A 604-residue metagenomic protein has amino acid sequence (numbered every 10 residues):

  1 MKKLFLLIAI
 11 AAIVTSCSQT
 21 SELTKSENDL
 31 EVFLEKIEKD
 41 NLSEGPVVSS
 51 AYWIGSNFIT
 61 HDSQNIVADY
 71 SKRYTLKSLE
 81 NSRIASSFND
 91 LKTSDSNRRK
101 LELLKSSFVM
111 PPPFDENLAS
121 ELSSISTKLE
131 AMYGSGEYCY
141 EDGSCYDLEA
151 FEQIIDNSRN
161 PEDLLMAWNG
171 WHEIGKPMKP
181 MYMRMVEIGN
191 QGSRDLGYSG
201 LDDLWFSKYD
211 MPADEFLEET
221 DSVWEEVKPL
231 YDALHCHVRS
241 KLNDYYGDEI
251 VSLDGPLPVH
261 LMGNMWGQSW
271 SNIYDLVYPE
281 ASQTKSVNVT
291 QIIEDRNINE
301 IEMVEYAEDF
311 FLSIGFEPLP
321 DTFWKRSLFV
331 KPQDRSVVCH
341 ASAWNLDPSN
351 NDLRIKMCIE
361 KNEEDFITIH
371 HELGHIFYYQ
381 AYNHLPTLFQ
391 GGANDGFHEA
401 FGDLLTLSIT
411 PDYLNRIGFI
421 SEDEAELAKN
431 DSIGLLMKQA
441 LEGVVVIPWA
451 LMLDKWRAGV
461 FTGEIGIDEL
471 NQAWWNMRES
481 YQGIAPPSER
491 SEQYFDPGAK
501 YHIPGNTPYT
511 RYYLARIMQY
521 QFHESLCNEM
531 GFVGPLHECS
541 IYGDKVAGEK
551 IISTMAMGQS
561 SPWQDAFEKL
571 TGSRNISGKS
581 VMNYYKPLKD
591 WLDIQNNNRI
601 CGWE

Functional and structural regions predicted by a protein language model:
M1-L4: Positively charged n-region of N-terminal signal peptides that target proteins for export
V14-S16: C-terminal motif of bacterial Sec signal peptides marking the signal peptidase cleavage site
T20-L30, S56, S63-Q64, G200 (+9 more regions): C-terminal, non-catalytic "cap/extension" segments appended to globular domains
E22-R184, D202, K500, T507-T510 (+3 more regions): N-terminal helix-rich structural modules
G143-A150, R184-K356, A425-L436, V445: Active-site-proximal, well-structured secondary-structure segments within enzyme catalytic domains
A167-I174, F206-Y209, A213-L217, Q283-R296 (+8 more regions): Glycine- and acidic
F216, T220-L230, G392-N430: Post-HExxH zinc-binding segment in Zn-dependent metallohydrolases
K361-Y382, E399-D403, W456: Active-site recognition of the HExxH zinc-binding catalytic motif
